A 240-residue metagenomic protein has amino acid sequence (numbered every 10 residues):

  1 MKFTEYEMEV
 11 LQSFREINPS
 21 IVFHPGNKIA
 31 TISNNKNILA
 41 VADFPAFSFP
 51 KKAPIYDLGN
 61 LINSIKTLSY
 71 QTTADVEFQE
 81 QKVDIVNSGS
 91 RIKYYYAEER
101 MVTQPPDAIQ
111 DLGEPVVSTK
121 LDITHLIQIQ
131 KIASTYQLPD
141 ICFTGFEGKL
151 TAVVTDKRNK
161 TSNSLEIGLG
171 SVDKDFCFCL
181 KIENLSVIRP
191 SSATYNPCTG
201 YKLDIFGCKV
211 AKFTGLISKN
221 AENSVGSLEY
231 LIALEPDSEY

Functional and structural regions predicted by a protein language model:
M1-Y95, E114-Y240: DNA polymerase processivity clamps
M101-T119: Long, charge-dense
